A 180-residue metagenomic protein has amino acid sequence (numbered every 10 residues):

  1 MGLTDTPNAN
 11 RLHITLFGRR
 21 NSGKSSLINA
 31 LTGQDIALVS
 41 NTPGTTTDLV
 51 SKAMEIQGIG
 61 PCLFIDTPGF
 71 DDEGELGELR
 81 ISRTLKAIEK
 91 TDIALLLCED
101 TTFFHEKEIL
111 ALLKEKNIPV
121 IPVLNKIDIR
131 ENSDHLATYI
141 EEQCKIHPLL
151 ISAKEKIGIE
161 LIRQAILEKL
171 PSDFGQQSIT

Functional and structural regions predicted by a protein language model:
M1-E78, S82-E89: Conserved G1/Walker A P-loop phosphate-binding module
N10, G60, D92, I118 (+1 more regions): Short coil/turn segments at beta-strand junctions that form active-site/ligand-binding loops
N29, K52, C62-I65, S82-E89 (+4 more regions): Solvent-exposed alpha-helical segments within well-ordered globular domains of core cellular machineries
G44-T45, G69-D71, D100-F103, K126-R130 (+1 more regions): Conserved nucleotide-binding/hydrolysis micro-motifs of P-loop NTPases
I88-K107, N117-D134: Conserved Switch II/interswitch segment of TRAFAC-class P-loop GTPases
I118-I121, K126-T180: Canonical P-loop GTPase G-domain recognition
